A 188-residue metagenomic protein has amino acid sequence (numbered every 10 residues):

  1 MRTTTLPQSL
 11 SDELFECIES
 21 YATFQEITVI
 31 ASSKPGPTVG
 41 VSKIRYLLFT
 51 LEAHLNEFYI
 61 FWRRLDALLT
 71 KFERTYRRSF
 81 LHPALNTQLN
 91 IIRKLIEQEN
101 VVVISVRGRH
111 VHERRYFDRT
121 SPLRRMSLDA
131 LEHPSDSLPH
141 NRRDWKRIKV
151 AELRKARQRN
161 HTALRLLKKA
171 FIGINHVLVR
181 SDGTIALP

Functional and structural regions predicted by a protein language model:
M1, E19-S33, L69-L95: Amphipathic repeat-derived elements
M1-S11, F15, P83-P188: Acidic, Ser/Thr/Gly/Pro-rich intrinsically disordered interaction regions
M1-Y46: Charged alpha-helical initiation segments
I18-Q25, L48-E73: Short, hydrophobic, well-ordered secondary-structure elements
I27-I30, K34, R64, K71 (+3 more regions): Amphipathic, soluble alpha-helical interaction motifs
G36-P37, T50, R64-A84, F117-R125: Short acidic alpha-helical/loop segments enriched in Asp/Glu that coordinate divalent cations
R45-L48, P134: Domain-core detector
